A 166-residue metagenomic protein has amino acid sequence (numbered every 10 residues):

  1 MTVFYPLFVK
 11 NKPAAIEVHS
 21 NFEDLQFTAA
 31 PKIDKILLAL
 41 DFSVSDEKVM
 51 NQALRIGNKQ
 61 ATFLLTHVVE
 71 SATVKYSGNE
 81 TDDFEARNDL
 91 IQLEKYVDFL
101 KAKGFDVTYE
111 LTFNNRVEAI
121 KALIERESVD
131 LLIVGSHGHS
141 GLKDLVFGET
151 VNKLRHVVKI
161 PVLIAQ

Functional and structural regions predicted by a protein language model:
M1-D24, E125-Q166: Gly/Ser-rich helix-loop-strand patches that form or flank binding pockets for ribonucleotide-derived cofactors
A30-N79: Small/aliphatic-rich secondary-structure junction motif
K48-Q52, Q92, A119: Well-ordered alpha-helical segments embedded in enzymatic catalytic cores
D82-E94: Short, surface-exposed alpha-helical segments at coil->helix boundaries
F105-E110: Rossmann-fold cofactor-recognition segment
L111-A119: Charged docking surfaces used in two-component/phosphorelay signaling
